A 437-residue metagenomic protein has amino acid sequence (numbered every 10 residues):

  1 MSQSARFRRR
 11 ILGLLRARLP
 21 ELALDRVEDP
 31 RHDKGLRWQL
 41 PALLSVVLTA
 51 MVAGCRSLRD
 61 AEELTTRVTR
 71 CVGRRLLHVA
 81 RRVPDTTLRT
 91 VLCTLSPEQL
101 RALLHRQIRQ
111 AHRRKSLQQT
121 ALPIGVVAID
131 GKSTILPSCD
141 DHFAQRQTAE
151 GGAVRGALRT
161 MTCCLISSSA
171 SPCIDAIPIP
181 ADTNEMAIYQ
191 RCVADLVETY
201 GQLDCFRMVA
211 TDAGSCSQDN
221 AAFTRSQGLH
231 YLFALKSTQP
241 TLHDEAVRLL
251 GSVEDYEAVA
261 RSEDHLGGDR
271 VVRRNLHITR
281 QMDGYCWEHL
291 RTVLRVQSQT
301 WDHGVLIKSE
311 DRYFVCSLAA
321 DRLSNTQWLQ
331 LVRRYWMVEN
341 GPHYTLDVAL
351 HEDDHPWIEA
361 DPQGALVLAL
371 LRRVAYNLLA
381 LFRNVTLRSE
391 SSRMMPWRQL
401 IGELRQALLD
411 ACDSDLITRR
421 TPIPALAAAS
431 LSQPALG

Functional and structural regions predicted by a protein language model:
S2-R9, A23-V27, T66-V68, D255-G267 (+1 more regions): A short, flexible helix-boundary coil/loop motif
G13-S45, L77, R89: Basic, short loop/linker segments at the boundary and entry of helix-turn-helix/winged-helix-like folds
L15, R322-I358: Short amphipathic alpha-helical "interface-anchor" segments enriched in bulky aromatics
V46, A61, P84, I124-T134 (+7 more regions): Short, conserved catalytic/metal-binding motifs centered on acidic residues
L58-L76: DNA-recognition alpha helix
R89-S168, P434: Active-site-proximal, Lys/Arg-enriched surface segment that forms a nucleic-acid-binding/basic interface patch
A149-Q202: Electropositive, glycine- and tryptophan-enriched low-complexity nucleic-acid-binding patches
H230-R334: An anionic, glycine-rich sequence signature occurring as long contiguous blocks
